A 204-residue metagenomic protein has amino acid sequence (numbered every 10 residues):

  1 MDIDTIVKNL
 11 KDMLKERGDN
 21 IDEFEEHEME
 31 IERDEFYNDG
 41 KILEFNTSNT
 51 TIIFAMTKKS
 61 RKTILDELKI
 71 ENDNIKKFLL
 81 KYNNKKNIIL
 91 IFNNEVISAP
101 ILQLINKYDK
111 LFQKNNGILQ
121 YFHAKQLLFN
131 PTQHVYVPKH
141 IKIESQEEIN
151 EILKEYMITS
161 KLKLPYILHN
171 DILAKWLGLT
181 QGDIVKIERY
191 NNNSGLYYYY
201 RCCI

Functional and structural regions predicted by a protein language model:
M1-N87, S98-G117, F122-P131, I204: Helix-rich terminal scaffold detector
H134-L162: Short beta-strand/loop turn elements enriched in aromatics
T159-D171: Short, structured beta-strand/loop micro-motifs enriched in basic residues and often containing a Trp
R189-G195: Short, charged beta-turn/beta-strand-edge "cap" motif at the junction between a beta-strand and an adjacent loop
G195-I204: Short, compositionally biased
